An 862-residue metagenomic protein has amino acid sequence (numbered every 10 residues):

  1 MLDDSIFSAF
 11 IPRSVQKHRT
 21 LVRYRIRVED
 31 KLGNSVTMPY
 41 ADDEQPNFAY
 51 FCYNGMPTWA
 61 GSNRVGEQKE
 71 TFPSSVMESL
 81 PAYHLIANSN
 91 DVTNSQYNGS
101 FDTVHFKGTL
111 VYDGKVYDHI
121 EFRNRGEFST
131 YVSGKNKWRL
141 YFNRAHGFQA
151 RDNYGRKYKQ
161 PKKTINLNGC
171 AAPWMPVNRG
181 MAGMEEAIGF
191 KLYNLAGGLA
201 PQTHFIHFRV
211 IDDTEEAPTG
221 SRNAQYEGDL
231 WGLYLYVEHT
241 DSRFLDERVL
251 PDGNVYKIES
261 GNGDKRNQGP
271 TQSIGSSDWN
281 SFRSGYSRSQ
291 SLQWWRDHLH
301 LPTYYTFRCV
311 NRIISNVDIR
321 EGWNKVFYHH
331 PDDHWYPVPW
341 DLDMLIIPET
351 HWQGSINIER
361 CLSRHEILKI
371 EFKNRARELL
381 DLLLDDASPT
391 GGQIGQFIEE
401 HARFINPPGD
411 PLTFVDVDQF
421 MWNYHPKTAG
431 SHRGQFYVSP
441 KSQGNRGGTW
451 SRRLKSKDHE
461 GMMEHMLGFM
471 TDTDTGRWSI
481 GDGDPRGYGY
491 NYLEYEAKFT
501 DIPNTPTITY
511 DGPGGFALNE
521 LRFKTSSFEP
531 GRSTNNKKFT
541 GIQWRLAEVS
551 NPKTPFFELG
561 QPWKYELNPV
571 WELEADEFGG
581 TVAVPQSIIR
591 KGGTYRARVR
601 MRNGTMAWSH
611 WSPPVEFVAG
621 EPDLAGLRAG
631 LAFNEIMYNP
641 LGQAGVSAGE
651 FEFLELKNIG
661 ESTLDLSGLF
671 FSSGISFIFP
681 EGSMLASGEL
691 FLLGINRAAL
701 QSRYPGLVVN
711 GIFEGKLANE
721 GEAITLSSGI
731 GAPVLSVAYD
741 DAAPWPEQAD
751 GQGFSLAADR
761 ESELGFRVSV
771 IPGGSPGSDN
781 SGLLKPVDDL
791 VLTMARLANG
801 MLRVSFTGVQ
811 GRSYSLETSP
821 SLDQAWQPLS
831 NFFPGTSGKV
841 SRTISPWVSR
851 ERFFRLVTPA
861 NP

Functional and structural regions predicted by a protein language model:
M1-V111, T509-L521, K591-T594, M606-E621 (+4 more regions): Glycan-association/targeting regions that enable binding to alpha-glucans and other polysaccharides
L2-F7, I11-K17, Q543-G592, Q827-S845: Recognizes extended acidic, P/S/T-rich segments that occur within or adjacent to Ig-like beta-sandwich modules
L21, F528-G560, G811-E817: Solvent-exposed loop/turn segments flanking beta-strands in beta-repeat/beta-sandwich domains
Y40-S74, E464-F469, G476-K498, K591-A795 (+2 more regions): Intrinsically disordered, low-complexity linkers and terminal tails enriched in Ser/Thr/Pro/Gly with interspersed basic
D91, N178, S276, N280-E321 (+3 more regions): Middle-to-C-terminal accessory/interaction subdomains
K137-Q149, N153-P176, G183, L195-T203 (+4 more regions): Internal "kinase-insert"/substrate-recognition segments embedded within catalytic cores of ATP-dependent enzymes
S778-P862: Short, composition-biased motifs enriched in small/polar/acidic residues
